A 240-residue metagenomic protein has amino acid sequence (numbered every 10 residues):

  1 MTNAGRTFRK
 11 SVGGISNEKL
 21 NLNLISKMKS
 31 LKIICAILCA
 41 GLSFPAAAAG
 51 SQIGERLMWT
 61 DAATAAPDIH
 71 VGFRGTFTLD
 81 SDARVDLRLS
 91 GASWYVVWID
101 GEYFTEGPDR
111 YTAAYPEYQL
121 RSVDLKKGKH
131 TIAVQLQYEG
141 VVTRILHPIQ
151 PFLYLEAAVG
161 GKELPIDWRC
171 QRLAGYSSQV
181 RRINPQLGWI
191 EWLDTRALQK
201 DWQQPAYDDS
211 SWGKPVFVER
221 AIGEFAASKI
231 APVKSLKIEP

Functional and structural regions predicted by a protein language model:
N21-C35: Bacterial N-terminal signal peptides that target proteins for export
I34-S43: Bacterial N-terminal signal peptides
G50-A63, A133-P240: An acidic-aromatic loop/edge-strand motif
A62-V71, P108-A114: Extracellular beta-rich ligand/substrate-recognition surface
R74-V85, S122-K127: Extracellular and analogous surface-interaction loops
F77, A83-V97, I132-V134, W212: Aromatic-lined ligand-binding clefts that engage carbohydrates, nucleic acids, or primary amines
V96-Q150: Beta-strand-rich ligand-recognition modules
